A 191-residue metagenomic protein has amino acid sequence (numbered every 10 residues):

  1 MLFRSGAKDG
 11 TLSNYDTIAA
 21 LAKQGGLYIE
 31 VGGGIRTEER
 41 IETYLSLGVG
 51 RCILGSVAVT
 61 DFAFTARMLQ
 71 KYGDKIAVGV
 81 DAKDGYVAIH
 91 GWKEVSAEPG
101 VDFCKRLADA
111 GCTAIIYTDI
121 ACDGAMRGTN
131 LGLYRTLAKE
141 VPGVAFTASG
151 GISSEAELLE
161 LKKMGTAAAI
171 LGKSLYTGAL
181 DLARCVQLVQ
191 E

Functional and structural regions predicted by a protein language model:
M1-L2: Short, small-residue-biased leader/transition segments that mark boundaries at the very start of proteins
S5-T11, Y86, V95, C122-R127 (+1 more regions): Short, small-residue-enriched loops and turns at beta-alpha junctions that line or gate enzyme active sites
L12-A19, K93-D102, R127-T136: Charged helix-capping and loop-helix junction motifs
Y15, E38, V59-F62, A97-V101 (+3 more regions): Structural motif corresponding to alpha-helix initiation and N-cap regions
D16-L21, G25-R51, G132-A168: Catalytic cores of alpha/beta
I35, T43-F64, D119-C122, G150-S154 (+1 more regions): Glycine-rich phosphate-binding active-site loops on the catalytic face of alpha/beta enzymes
E42, V49-D123: Conserved anion-binding
Q187-E191: Generic C-terminal helix-cap and adjacent flexible tail
